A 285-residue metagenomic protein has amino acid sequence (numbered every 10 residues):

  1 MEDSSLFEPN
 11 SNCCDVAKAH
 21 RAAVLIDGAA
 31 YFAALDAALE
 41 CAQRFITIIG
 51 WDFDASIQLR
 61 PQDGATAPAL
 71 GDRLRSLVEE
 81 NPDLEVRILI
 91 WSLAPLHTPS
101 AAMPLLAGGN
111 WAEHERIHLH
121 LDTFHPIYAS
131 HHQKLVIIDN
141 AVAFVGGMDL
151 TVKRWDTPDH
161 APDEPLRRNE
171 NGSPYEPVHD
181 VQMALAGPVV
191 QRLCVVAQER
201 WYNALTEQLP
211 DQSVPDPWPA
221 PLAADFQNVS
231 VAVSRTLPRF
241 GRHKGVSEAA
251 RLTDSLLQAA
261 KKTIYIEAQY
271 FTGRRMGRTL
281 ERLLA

Functional and structural regions predicted by a protein language model:
M1-A285: Charged, low-complexity intrinsically disordered terminal segments
